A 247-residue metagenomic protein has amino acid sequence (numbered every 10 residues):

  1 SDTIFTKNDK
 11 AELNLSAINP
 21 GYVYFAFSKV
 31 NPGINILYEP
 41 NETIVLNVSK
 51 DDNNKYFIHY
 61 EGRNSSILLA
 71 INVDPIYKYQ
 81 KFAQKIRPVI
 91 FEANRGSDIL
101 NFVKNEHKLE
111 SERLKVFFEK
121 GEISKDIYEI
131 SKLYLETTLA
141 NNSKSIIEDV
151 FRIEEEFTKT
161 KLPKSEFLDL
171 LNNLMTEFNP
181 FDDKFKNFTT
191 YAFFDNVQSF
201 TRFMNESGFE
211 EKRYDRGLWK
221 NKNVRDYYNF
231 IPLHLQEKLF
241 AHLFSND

Functional and structural regions predicted by a protein language model:
S1-N53: Start-of-domain marker
F57-D247: Oxidative protein folding and maturation machinery
